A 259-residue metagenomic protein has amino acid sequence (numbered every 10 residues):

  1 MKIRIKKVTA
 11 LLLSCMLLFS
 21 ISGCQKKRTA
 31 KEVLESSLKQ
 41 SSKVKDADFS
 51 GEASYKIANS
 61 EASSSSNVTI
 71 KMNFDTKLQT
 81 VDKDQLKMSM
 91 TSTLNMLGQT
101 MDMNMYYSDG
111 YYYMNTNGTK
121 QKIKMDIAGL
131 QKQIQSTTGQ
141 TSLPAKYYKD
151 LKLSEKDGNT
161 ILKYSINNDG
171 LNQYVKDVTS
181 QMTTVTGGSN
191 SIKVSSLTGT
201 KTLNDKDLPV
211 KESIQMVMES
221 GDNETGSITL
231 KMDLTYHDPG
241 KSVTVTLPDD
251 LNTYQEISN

Functional and structural regions predicted by a protein language model:
K2-L12: Bacterial N-terminal signal peptides that target proteins for export
F19-G23: C-terminal motif of bacterial Sec signal peptides marking the signal peptidase cleavage site
Q25-N259: Subset-of-secretome marker
